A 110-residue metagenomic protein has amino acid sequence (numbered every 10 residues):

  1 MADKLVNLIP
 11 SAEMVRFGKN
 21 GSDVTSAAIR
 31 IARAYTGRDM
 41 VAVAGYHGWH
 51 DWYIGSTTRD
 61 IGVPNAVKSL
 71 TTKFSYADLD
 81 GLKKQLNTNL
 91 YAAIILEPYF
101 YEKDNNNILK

Functional and structural regions predicted by a protein language model:
A2-A92, L96, F100: PLP-dependent aspartate aminotransferase-fold enzymes
N105-K110: Catalytic PLP-binding core of fold-type I/II PLP enzymes
